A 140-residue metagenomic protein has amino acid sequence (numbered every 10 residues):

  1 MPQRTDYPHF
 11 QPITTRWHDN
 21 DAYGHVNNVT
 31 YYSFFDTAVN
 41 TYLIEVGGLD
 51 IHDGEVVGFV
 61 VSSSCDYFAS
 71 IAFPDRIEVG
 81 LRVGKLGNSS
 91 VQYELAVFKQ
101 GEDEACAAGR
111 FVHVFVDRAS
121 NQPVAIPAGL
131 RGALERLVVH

Functional and structural regions predicted by a protein language model:
P2-H9, I71-F73, V83-H140: HotDog/MaoC-like acyl-thioester-processing domains
P2-S62, A119-H140: Hot-dog-fold acyl-thioester-processing enzymes
T14, D66, V112-V114: Residues in well-ordered beta-strands of folded domains
R16, F68, K99: Residue-level recognition of the GNAT/N-acetyltransferase active site
Y42-V91, C106: Hydrophobic beta-strand-centered segment that forms part of the acyl-chain substrate-binding groove
